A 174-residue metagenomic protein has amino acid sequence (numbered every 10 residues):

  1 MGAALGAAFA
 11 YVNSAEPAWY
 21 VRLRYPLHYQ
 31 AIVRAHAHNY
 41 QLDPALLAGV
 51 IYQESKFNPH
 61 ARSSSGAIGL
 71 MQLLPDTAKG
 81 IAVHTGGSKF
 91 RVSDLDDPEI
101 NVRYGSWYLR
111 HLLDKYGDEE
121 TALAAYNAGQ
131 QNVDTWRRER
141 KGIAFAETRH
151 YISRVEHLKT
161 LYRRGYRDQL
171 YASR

Functional and structural regions predicted by a protein language model:
M1-A10: N-terminal Sec-pathway targeting helices
F9-R174: Catalytic glycan-binding domains that act on GlcNAc-containing polysaccharides
